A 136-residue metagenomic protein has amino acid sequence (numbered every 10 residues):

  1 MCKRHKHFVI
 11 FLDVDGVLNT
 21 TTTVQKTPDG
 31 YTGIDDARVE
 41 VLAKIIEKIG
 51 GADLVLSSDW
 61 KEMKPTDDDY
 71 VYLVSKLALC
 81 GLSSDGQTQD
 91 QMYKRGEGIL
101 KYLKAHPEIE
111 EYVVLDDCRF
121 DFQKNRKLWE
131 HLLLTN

Functional and structural regions predicted by a protein language model:
M1-K3, A105-H106: Surface-exposed acidic, glycine-flexible loop patches that form ligand/cofactor-binding and adhesion interfaces
K3-Y93: Alpha-helical substrate-recognition element adjacent to the catalytic core
V71-N136: C-terminal cap/substrate-recognition subdomain and adjoining C-terminal extension of metal-dependent phosphatase-like
